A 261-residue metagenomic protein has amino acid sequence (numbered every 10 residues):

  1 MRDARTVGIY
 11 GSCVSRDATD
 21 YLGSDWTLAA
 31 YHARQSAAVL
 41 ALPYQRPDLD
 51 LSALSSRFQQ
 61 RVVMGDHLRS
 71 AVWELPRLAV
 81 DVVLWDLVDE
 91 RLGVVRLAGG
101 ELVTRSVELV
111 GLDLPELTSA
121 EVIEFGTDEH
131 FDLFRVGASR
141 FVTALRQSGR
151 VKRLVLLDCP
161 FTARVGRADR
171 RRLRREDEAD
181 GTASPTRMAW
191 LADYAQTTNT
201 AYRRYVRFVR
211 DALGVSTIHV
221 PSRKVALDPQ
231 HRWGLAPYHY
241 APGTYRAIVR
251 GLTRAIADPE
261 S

Functional and structural regions predicted by a protein language model:
R5-Q60, V83, V88-D89: Catalytic nucleophile-elbow at a beta strand-turn-alpha helix junction centered on a G-D-S/GDSL motif, marking
S15-T19, L40, R91-R96, T162-A168 (+1 more regions): Short catalytic/ligand-binding loop motif for oxyanion handling, primarily in non-cytosolic enzymes, centered on
R61-E129, F161-D169: Oxyanion-hole/transition-state-stabilizing segment in secreted/luminal serine hydrolases and related acyltransferases
V110-F141, R187-Q196, A236: Surface-exposed cleft-lining segments at the edges of enzyme active sites
A120-E178: Hydrophobic, aromatic-enriched interface-forming segments
L156-P160, G214-H231: Acidic carboxylate-rich catalytic motifs and surrounding loops in phosphoryl-/glycosyl-chemistry enzymes
G166-H219: Substrate-gating cap/lid alpha-helix
R232-S261: Histidine-centered active-site loop/cap adjacent to the catalytic His in serine esterases/O-acetyl transfer systems
